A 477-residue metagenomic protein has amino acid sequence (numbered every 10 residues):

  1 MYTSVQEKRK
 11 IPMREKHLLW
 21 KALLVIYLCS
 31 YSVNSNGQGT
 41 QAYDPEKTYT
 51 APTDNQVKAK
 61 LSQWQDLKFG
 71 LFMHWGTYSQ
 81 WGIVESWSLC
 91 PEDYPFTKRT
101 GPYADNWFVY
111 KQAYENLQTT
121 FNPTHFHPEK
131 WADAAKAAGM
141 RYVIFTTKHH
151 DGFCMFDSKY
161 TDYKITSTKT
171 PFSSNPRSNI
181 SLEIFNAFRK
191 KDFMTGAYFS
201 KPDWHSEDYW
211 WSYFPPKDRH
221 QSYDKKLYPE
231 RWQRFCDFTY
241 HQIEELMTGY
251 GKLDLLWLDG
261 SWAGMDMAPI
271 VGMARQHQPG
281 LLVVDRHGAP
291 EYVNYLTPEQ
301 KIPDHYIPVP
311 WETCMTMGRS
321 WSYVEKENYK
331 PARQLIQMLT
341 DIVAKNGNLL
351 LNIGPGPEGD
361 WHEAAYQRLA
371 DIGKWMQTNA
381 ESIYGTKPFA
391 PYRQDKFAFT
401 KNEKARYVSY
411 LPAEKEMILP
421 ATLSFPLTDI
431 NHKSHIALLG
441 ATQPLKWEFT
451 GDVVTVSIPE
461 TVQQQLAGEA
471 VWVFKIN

Functional and structural regions predicted by a protein language model:
M1-Q41: Bacterial Sec-dependent N-terminal signal peptides
Q38-N477: Mature catalytic domains of secreted/periplasmic carbohydrate-active enzymes
